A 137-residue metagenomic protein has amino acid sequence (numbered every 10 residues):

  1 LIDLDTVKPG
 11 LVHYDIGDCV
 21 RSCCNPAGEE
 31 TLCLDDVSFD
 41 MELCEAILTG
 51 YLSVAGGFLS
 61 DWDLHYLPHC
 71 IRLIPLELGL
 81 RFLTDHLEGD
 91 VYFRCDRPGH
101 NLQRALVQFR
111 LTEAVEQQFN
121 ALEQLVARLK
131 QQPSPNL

Functional and structural regions predicted by a protein language model:
L1-Y14: Active-site acidic catalytic loop and adjacent metal/ATP-binding pocket of ATP-dependent phosphoryl transfer enzymes
K8, C70-I74: Transmembrane helix-bundle signature of multi-pass membrane transporters/permeases
H13-G57, L73-Y92: Active-site activation/catalytic loop segments of kinase-like enzymes and analogous catalytic loops in related
D40, S60-D61, F119: General structural signal for secondary-structure boundaries
A55-W62, S134-L137: Intrinsically disordered, low-complexity coil segments
L59-I71: All-alpha amphipathic helical-bundle segments outside canonical DNA-binding/catalytic cores that form hydrophobic
E77-L137: ATP/Mg2+ or Mg2+-diphosphate-binding catalytic cores that bind nucleotide phosphates or diphosphates via glycine-rich
